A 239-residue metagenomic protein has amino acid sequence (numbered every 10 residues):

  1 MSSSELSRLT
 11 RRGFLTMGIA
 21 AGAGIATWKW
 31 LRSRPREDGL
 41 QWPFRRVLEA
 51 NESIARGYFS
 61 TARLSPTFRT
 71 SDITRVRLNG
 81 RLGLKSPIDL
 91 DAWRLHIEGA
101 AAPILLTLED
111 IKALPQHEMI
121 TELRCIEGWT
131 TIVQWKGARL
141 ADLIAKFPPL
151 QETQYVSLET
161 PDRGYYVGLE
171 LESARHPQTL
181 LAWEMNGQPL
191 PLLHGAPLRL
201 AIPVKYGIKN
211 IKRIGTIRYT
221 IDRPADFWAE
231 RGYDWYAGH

Functional and structural regions predicted by a protein language model:
M1, G22-A23, I208: Short amphipathic alpha-helical segments with coiled-coil-like heptad repeat character
M1-L9: N-terminal secretory signal peptides
S4, G18-A20, L48, I217-R218: Alpha-helical interaction segments
T10, W30-H239: Structured, non-membrane catalytic/scaffold regions adjacent to prosthetic-group chemistry
T16-W28: Hydrophobic membrane-insertion alpha-helices, especially the h-region of bacterial N-terminal signal peptides
